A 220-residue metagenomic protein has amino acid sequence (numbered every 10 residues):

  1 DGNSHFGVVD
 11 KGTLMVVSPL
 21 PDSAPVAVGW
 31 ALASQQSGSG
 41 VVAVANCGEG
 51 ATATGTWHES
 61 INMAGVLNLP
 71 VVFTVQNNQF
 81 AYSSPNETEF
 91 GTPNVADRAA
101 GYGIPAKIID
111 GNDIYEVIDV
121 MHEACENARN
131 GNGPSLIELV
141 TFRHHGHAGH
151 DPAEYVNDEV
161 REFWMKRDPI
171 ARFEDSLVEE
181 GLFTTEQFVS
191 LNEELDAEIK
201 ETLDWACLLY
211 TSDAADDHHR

Functional and structural regions predicted by a protein language model:
D1-L67, P85-G91, A96, G101-G103: Cofactor-binding active-site loop characterized by glycine-rich and histidine/acidic residues
L32-S39, G91-E123, K166-N192: Conserved thiamine diphosphate
C47-A53, V75-A81, N112-Y115, T141-R143: Acidic, glycine-rich active-site loops and adjacent beta-strand->loop/helix elements that engage anionic groups
L69-F73: A glycine-rich helix N-cap at a beta->alpha junction
F80-S84, I104-I109, A153-E162, Q187-F188: Short beta-alpha connecting loops at secondary-structure transitions that line or flank enzyme active sites
E116-P152, S190-S212: Structural signature of the thiamine diphosphate
F142-R143, R161, I170: Mobile "lid/hinge" segments at catalytic clefts and subdomain interfaces of large enzymes
Y210-R220: Single conserved hydrophobic/aromatic residue that forms the stacking wall/gate of nucleotide- or nucleobase-binding
